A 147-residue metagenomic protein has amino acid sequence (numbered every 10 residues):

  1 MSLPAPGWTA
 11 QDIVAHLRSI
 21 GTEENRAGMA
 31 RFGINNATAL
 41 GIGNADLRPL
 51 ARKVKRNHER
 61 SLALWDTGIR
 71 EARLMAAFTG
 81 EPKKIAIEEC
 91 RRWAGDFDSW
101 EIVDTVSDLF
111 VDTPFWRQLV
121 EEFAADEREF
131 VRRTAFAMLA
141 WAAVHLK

Functional and structural regions predicted by a protein language model:
M1-K147: Alpha-helical scaffold domains
